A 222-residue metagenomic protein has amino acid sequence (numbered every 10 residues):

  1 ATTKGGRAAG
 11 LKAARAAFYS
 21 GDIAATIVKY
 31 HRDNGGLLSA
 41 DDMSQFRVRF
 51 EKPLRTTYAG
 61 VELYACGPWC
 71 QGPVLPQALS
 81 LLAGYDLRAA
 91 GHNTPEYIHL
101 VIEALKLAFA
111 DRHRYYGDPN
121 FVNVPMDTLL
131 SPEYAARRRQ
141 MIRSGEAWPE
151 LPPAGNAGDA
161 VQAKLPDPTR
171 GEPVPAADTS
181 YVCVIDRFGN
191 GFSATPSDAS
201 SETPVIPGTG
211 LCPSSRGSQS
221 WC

Functional and structural regions predicted by a protein language model:
A1-L63, P68: Long, well-ordered, tryptophan-enriched scaffold segments
G5-A9, A24, G36, G84-S197 (+1 more regions): Internal maturation/activation junctions in enzymes
R55-T57, E62-A65, V74, C183-V184 (+2 more regions): Structural recognition of the beta-strand scaffold that forms the well-ordered cores of secreted hydrolase catalytic
G72-R88: M16/insulysin-pitrilysin zinc metalloprotease superfamily fold
I102, R216, W221-C222: Conserved catalytic alpha/beta cores of large enzymes that bind or transform nucleotide phosphates and polynucleotides
S201-S218: A short, polar/charged loop-to-alpha-helix boundary motif
